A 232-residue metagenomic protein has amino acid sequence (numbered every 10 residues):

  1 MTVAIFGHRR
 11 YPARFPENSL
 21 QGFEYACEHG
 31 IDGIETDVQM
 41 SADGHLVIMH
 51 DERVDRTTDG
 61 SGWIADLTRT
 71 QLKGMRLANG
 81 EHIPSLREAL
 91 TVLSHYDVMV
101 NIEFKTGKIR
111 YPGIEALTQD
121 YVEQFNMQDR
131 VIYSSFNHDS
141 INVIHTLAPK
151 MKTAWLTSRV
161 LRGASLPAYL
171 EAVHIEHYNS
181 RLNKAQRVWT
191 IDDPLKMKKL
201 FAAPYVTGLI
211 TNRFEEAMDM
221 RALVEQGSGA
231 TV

Functional and structural regions predicted by a protein language model:
M1-V232: Phosphate-group recognition and catalysis centered on beta-loop-alpha active-site segments
